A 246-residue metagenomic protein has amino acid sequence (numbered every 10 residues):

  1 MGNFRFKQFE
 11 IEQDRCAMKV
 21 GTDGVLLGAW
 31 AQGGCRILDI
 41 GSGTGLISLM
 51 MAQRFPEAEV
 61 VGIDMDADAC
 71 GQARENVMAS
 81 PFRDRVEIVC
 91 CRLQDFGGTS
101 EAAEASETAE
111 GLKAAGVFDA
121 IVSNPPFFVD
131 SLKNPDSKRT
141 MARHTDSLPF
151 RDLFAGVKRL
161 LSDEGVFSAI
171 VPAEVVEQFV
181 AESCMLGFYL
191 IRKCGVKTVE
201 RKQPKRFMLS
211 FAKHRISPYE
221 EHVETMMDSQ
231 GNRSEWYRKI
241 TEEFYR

Functional and structural regions predicted by a protein language model:
G2-R36, S42-F55, S210: SAM-dependent Rossmann-like transferase core, predominantly class I methyltransferases with a strong bias toward
Q8, E57, R83-R85, E164 (+1 more regions): A generic structural signal for alpha->beta connector loops
E12, V61, E87-V89, I191-C194: General small-molecule cofactor/ligand-binding pocket signal
C16, L148-P204: Conserved Class I SAM-dependent methyltransferase catalytic core
L27, N124, L153, F211: Residue-level signal for inorganic ion chemistry
A29-E101, G111-N134: Conserved SAM/SAH cofactor-binding pocket of Class I
P125-D152: Mobile active-site "lid"/loop adjacent to the S-adenosyl-L-methionine
R201-R246: SAM/dcSAM-binding transferase cores
